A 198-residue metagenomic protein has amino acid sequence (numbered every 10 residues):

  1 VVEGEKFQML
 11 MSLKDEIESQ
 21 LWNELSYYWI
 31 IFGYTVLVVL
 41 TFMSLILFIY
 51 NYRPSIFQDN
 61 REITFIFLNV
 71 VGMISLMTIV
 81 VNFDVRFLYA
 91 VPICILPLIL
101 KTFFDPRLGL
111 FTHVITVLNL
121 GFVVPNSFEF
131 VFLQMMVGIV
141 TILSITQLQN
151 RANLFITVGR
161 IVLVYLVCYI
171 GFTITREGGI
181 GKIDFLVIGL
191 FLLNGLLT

Functional and structural regions predicted by a protein language model:
V1-L40, S55: Extracytoplasmic
T41-I49: Gly/Pro-rich turn-and-neighbor structural signature
N51-T64, L68-T198: Generic detector of multi-pass transmembrane helix bundles and their immediately adjacent loops in polytopic membrane
